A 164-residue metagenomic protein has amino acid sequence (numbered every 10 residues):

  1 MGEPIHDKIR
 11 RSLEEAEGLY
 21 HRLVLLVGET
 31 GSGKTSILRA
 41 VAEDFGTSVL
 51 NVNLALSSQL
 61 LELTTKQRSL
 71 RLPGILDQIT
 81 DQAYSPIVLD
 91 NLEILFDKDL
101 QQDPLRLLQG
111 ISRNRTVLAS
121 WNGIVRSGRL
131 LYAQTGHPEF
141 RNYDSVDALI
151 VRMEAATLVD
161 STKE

Functional and structural regions predicted by a protein language model:
M1-E17: N-terminal pre-Walker A segment at the start of P-loop NTPase domains
G18-L25: Pre-Walker A (Motif I) flank of P-loop NTPase domains
E29-T30: P-loop (Walker A) phosphate-binding loop of NTP-binding proteins
G33: Conserved glycine(s) of the Walker
I37, V41: Hydrophobic positions on the alpha1 helix immediately C-terminal to the Walker A/P-loop
V52-I79: Short glycine-rich substrate-engagement loop in P-loop NTPases that contacts/grips substrate
N91: Walker B catalytic acidic pair
I94-E164: Replace "adjacent to P-loop NTPase cores in ATP/GTP-dependent enzymes" with "adjacent to NTP-binding cores
